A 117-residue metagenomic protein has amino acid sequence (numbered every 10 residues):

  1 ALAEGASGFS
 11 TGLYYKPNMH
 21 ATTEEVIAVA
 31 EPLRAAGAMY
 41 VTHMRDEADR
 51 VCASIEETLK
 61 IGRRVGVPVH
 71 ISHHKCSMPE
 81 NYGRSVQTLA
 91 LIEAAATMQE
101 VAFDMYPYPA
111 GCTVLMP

Functional and structural regions predicted by a protein language model:
A1-G12, P17-P117: Histidine/acidic residue-rich metal-binding segments in metalloenzymes
